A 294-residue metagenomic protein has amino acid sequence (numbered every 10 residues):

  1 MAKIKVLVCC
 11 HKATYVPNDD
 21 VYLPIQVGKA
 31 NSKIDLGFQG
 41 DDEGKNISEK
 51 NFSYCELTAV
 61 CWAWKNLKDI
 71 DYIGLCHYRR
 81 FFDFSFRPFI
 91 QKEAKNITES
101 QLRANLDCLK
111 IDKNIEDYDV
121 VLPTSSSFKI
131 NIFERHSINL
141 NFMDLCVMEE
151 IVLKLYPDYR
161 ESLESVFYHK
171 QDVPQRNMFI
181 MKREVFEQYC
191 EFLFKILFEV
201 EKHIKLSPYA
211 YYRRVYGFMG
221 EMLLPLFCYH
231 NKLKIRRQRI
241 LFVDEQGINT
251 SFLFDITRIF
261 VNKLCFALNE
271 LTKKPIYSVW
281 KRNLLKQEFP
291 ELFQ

Functional and structural regions predicted by a protein language model:
M1-Q294: ER/Golgi luminal nucleotide-sugar-dependent glycosyltransferases, focusing on the catalytic module
